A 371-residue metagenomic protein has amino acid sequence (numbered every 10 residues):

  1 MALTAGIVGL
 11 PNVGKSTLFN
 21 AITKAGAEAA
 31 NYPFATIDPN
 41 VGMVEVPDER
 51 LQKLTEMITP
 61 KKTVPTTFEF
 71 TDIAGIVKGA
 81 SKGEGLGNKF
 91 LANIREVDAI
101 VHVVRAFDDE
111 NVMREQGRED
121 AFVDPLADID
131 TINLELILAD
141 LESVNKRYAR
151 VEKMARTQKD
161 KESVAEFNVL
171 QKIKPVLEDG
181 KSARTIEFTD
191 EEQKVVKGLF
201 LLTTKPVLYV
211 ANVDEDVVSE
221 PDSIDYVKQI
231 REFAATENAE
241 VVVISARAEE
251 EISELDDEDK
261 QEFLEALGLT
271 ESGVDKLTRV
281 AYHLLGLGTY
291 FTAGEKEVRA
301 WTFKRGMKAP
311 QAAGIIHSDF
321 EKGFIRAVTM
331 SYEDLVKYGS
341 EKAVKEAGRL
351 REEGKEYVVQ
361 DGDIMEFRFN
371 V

Functional and structural regions predicted by a protein language model:
M1-E115, L126, V151: Conserved G1/Walker A P-loop phosphate-binding module
L3-V8, V13, F19, R150-V358 (+2 more regions): C-terminal-of-GTPase-core extension/linker across diverse P-loop GTPases
S16, P33, E69, V123 (+4 more regions): Generic signal for short, ordered secondary-structure residues within or immediately flanking folded domains
F34, D48-L51, V64-F70, E84-D98 (+8 more regions): Amphipathic alpha-helical transducer elements in NTP-driven molecular machines
G42-P47, A74-E84, R95-S163, V176-F188 (+1 more regions): Conserved Switch II/interswitch segment of TRAFAC-class P-loop GTPases
V64-T67, F90-I94, V101, P125-L136 (+5 more regions): Short, surface-exposed linear patches
